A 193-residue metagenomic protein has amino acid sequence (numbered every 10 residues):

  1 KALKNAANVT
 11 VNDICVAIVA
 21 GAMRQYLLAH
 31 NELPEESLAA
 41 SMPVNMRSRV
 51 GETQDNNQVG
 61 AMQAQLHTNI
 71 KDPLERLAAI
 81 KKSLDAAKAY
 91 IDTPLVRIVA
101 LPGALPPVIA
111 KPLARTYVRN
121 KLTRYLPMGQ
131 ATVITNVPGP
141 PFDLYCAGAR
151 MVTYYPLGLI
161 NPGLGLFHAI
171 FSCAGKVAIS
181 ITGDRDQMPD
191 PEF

Functional and structural regions predicted by a protein language model:
K1-V9: Flexible, P/S/T/G-rich "lid" or insertion loops adjacent to the active sites of thioester-utilizing
A7, S48, Q65-I70, G183-P189: A generic structural motif
V9-G51: Hydrophobic "lid/gating" helix adjacent to the active-site nucleophile that controls access to an acyl-thioester pocket
I14-C15, V19, I80, I134 (+1 more regions): Short strand-loop-helix active-site module centered on a catalytic nucleophile
R49-E52, K121, L166-A169: Short beta-strand/turn micro-motifs at beta-sheet edges
E52-P140: Helical lid/core segments from catalytic subdomains that handle acyl or acyl-like groups
M128-F193: Low-complexity, glycine/alanine/valine/leucine- and proline-rich hydrophobic stretches
